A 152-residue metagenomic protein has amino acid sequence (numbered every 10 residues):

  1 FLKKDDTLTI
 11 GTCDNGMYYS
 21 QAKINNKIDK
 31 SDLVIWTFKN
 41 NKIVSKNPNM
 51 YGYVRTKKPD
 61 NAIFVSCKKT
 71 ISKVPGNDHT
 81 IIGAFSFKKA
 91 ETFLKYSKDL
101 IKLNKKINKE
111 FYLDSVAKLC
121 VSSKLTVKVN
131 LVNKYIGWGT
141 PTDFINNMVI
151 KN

Functional and structural regions predicted by a protein language model:
F1-Y53: Conserved beta-loop-beta/alpha segment of the NTase-like Rossmann-fold superfamily that binds/positions NTPs
N25-N26, K58-I136, T142-I145, V149-K151: Catalytic-core segments of class I nucleotidyltransferases/pyrophosphorylases that form NMP-activated intermediates
N41-I43, Y135-W138: A short acidic, often aromatic-flanked loop/helix-cap motif at beta-alpha or helix-coil junctions that lines enzyme
